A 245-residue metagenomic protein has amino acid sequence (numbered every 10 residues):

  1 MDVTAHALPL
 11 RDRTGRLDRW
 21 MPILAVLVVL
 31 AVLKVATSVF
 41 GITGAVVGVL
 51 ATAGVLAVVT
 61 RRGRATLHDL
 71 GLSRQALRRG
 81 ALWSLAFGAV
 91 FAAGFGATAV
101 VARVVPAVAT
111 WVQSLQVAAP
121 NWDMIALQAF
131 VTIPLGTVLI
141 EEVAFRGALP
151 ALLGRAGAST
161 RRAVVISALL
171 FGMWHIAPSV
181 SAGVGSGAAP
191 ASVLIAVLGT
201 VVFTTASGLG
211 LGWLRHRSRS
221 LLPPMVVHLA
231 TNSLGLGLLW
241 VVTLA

Functional and structural regions predicted by a protein language model:
M1-G15: Short, Lys/Arg-rich, polar N-terminal cytosolic tail immediately upstream of the first transmembrane signal-anchor
G15-G63, R79, W83, Q116-D123: Alpha-helical transmembrane segments in multi-pass membrane proteins
R19, I23-A31, V49, A53 (+7 more regions): Alpha-helical transmembrane spans of integral membrane proteins, capturing the lipid-embedded, hydrophobic core of TM
V29-K34, V55-G63, G94-A99, H175 (+2 more regions): Structural signal for membrane-spanning alpha-helices in multi-pass inner-membrane proteins, emphasizing helix cores
S38, I42, R64-A65, A99-W111 (+2 more regions): Transmembrane helix-loop junctions in multipass membrane proteins, especially transporters and channels
R61-D69, F145, R215: C-terminal ends of transmembrane helices
L67-V138, R155, S159, G187-I195: Juxtamembrane helix-loop-helix connectors linking adjacent transmembrane helices in multi-pass membrane enzymes
I125-A245: Transmembrane helix-loop-helix hairpins at the membrane interface of multi-pass integral membrane proteins
